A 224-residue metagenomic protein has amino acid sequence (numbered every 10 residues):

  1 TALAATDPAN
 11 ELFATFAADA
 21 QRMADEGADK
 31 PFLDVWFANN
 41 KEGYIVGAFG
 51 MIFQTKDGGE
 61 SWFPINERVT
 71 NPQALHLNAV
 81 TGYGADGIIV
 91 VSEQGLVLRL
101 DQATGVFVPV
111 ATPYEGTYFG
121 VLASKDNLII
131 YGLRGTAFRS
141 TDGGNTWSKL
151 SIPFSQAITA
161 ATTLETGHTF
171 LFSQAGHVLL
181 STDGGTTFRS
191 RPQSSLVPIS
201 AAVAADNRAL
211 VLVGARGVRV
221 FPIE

Functional and structural regions predicted by a protein language model:
T1-E224: Residue-level hotspots at or immediately adjacent to binding/recognition sites across diverse folds
